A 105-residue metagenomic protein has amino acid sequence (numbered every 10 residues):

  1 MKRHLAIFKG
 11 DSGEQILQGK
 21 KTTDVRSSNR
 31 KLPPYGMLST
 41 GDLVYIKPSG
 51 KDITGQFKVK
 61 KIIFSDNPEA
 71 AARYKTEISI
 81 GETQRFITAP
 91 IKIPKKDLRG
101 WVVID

Functional and structural regions predicted by a protein language model:
M1-T40, Y45-P48: Compositionally biased, charged N-terminal/linker segments
T54-D105: Aromatic- and Lys/Arg-enriched surface recognition patch
